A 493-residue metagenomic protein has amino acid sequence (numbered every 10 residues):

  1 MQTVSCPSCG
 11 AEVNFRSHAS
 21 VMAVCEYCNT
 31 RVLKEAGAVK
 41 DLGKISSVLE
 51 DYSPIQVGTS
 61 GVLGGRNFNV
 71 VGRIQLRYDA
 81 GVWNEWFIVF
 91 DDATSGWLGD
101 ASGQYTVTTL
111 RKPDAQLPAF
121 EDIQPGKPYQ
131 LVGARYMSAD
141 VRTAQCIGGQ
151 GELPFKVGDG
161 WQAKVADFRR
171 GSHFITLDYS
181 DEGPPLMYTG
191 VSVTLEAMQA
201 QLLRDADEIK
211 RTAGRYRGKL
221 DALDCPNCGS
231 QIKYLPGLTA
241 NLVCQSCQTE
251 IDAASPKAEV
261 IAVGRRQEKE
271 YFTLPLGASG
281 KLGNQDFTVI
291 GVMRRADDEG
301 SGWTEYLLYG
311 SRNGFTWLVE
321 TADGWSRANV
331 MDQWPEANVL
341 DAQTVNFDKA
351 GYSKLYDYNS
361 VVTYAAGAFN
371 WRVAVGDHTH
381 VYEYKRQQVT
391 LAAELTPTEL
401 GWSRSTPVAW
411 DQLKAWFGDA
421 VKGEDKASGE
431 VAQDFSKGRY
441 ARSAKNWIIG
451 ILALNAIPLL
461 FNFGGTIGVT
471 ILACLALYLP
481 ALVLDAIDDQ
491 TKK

Functional and structural regions predicted by a protein language model:
M1-G283, F287-K493: Mixed-charge, low-complexity intrinsically disordered regions
